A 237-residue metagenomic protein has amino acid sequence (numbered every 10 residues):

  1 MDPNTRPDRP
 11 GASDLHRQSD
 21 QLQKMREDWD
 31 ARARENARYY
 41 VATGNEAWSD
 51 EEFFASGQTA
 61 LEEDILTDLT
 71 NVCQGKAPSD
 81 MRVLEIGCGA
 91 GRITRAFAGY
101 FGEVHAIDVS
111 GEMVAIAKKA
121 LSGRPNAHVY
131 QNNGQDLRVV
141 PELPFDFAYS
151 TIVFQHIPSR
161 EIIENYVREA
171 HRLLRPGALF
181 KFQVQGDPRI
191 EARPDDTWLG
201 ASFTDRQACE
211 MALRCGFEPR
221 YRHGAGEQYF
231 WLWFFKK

Functional and structural regions predicted by a protein language model:
D2-I86, A90-V139, R160-N165, L179-K237: Class I (Rossmann-like) S-adenosyl-L-methionine-dependent methyltransferase catalytic domain, capturing the SAM-binding
R138-A148: A short acidic, Gly/Pro-enriched loop at the edge of an enzyme's catalytic core that lines a small-molecule cofactor
F147-E161: A short SAM/SAH-binding and catalytic strip from SAM-dependent methyltransferases
E164-P176: A short glycine-rich, Lys/Arg-flanked "PGG" loop and its adjoining helix->strand segment in the class I
